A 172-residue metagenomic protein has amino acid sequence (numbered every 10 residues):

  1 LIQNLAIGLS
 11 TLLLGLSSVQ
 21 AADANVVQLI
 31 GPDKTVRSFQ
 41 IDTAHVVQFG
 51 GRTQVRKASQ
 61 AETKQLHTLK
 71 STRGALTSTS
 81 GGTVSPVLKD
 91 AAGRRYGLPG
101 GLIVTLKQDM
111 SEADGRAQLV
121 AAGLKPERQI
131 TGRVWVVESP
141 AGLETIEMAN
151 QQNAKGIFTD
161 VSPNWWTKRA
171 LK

Functional and structural regions predicted by a protein language model:
I2-L5, A22-D23: Long terminal accessory regions outside catalytic cores
N4-S17: Bacterial N-terminal signal peptides
A21-K172: Primarily auto-inhibitory N-terminal propeptides
